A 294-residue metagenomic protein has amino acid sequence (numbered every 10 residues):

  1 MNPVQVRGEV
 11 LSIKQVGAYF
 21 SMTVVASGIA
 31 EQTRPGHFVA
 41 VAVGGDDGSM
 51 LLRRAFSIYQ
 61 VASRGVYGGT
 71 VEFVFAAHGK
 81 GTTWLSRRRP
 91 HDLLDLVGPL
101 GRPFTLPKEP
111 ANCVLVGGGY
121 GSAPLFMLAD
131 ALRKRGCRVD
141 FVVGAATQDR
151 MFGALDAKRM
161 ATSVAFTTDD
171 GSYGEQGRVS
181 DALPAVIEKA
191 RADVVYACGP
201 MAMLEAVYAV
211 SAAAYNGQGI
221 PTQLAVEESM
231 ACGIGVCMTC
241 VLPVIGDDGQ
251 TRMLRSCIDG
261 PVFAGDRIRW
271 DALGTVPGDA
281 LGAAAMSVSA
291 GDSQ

Functional and structural regions predicted by a protein language model:
M1-P90: Ferredoxin-reductase
S12, Q60, F166-T168, L224 (+1 more regions): Structural signal for conserved beta-strand scaffold positions within catalytic alpha/beta enzyme cores
G44-G48, G98-P103, G246: Short, charged beta-turn/beta-strand-edge "cap" motif at the junction between a beta-strand and an adjacent loop
K80-A231: FNR/FR-type flavoprotein reductase catalytic core
P124, M201-M203, E227-V262: Local cysteine-cluster metal-coordination motifs and their immediate loop/turn environment, predominantly Fe-S cluster
R159, P243, L254-Q294: Short Fe-S-cluster ligation motifs
R178-P184, V236-V241, D271: Short, surface-exposed amphipathic charged segments that create phosphate/polyanion-binding patches used for binding
